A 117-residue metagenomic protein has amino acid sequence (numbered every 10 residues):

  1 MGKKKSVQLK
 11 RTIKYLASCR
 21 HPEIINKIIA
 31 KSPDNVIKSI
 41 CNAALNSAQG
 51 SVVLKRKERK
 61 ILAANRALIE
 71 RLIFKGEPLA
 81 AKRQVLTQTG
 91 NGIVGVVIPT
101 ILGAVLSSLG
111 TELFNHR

Functional and structural regions predicted by a protein language model:
M1-L86: Terminal export/targeting leaders at protein ends
V85-T87, G110-T111: Short, surface-exposed, charge-dense and proline/glycine-enriched linear segments
G90-N91: Glycine-biased, low-complexity coil/linker segments
V94-P99: Alpha-helical transmembrane segments of integral membrane proteins
G103-R117: Short hydrophobic alpha-helical membrane-entry/anchor segments
